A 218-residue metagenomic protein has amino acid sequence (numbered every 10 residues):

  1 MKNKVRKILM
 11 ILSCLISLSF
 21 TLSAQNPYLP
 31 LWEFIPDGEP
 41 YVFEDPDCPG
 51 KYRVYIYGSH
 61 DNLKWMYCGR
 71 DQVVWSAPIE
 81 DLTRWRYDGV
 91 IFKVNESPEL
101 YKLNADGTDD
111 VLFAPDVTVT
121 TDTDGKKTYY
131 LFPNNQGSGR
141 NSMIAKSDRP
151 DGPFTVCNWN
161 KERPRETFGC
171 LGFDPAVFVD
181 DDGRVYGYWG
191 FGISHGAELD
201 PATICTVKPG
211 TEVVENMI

Functional and structural regions predicted by a protein language model:
M1-M10: Bacterial N-terminal signal peptides that target proteins for export
V5-R6, S17, D148: Short, intrinsically disordered low-complexity segments
M10-S19: Bacterial N-terminal signal peptides
L22-I218: Carbohydrate-active catalytic/glycan-binding domains of CAZyme proteins, especially the secreted or lumenal ectodomains
